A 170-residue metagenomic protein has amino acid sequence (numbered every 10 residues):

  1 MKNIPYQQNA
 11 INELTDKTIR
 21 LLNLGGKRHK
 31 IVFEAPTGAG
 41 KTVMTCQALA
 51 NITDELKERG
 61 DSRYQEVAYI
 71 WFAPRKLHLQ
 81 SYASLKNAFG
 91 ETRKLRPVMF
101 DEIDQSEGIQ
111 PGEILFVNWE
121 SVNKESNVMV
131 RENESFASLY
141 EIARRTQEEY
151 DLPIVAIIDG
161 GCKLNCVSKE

Functional and structural regions predicted by a protein language model:
M1-E170: RecA-like P-loop NTPase motor core of helicase/translocase proteins
